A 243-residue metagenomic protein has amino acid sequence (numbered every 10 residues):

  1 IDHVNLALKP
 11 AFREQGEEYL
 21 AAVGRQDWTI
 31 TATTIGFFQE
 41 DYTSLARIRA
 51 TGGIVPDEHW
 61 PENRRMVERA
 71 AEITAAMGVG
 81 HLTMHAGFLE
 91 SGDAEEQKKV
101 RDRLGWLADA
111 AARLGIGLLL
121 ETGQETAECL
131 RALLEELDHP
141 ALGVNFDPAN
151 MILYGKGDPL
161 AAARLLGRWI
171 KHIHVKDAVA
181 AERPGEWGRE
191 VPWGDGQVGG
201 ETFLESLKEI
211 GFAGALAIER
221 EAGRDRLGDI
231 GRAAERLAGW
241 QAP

Functional and structural regions predicted by a protein language model:
I1, T31-I35, V79-A86, L118-T122 (+1 more regions): Short beta-strand segments at enzyme active-site cores
I1-A75, A112, H139, R168 (+1 more regions): N-terminal pre-domain/capping segments
I1-G16, Q39-E40, L89-A94, G123-E128 (+4 more regions): Acidic-and-aromatic substrate-binding clefts and catalytic sites of carbohydrate-active enzymes
P10-E18, R47-R65, G92-R103, E125 (+3 more regions): Alpha-helix N-cap and loop-to-helix initiation/capping positions
G16-A21, V67-A71, R101-A108, A127-L134 (+4 more regions): Generic structural signal for well-ordered alpha-helices, preferentially at hydrophobic/aromatic core positions
T33, R101-Q197, A242: Acidic/histidine-rich catalytic cores of soluble enzymes
E40-G143: Active-site acidic/histidine proton-transfer and metal-coordination neighborhood in alpha/beta enzyme cores
H172, G214-E221: Conserved active-site loop/cleft motifs that coordinate metal ions or position small ligands
